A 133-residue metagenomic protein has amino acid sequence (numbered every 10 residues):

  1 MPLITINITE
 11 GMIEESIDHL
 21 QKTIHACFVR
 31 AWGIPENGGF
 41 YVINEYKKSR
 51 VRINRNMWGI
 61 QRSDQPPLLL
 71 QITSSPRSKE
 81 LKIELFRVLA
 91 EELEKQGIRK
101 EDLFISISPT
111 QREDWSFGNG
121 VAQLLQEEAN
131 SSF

Functional and structural regions predicted by a protein language model:
M1-F133: Interaction-mediating elements
